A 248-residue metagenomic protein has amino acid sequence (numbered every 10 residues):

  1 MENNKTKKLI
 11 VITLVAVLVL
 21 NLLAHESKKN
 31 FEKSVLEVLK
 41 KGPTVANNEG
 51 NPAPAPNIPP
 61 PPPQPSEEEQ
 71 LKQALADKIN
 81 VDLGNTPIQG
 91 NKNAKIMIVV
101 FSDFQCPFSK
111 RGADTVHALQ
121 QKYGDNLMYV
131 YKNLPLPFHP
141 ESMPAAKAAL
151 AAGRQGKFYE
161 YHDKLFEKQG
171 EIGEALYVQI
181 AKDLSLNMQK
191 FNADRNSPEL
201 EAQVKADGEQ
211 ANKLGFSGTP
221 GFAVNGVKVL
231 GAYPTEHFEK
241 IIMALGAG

Functional and structural regions predicted by a protein language model:
E2-P137, N196, L200-N212, G218 (+1 more regions): Extracytoplasmic thiol/disulfide redox context detector
K95, Q105-G112, F138-S142, R154-F158 (+6 more regions): Solvent-exposed, acidic/flexible segments
F101-D103, K132-P135, L165-F166, N225-V227 (+1 more regions): Active-site-proximal beta-strand/loop segments in catalytic clefts of secreted hydrolases
Q120-A181: Structural microenvironment flanking redox-active thiols in thiol-disulfide oxidoreductases
P144, E171-L176, L186-Q189, P198-I241: Thiol/disulfide oxidoreductase modules built on the thioredoxin-like
D163-K164, Q189-D194: Short glycine/proline- and acidic residue-enriched helix-loop micro-motifs that form flexible lids or anion-recognition
